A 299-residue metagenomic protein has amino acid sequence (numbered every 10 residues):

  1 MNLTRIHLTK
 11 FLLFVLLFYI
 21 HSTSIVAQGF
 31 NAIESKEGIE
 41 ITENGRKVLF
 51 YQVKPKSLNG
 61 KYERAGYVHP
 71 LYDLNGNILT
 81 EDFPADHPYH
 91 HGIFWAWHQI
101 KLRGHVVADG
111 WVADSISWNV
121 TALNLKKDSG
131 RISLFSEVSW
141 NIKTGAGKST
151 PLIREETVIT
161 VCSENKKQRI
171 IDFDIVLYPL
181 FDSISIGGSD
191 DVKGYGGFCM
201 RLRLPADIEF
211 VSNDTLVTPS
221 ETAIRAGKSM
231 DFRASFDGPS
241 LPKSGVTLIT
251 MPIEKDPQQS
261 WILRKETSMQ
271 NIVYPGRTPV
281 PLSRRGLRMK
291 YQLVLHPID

Functional and structural regions predicted by a protein language model:
M1-G29: Bacterial Sec-dependent N-terminal signal peptides
Q28-Y89, G188, H296: Beta-strand-rich N-terminal accessory domains
K36, I41, D182, G188-S244: Polysaccharide-binding surfaces and accessory modules of carbohydrate-active proteins
I39-G45, L49, I171-P179, Y291: Short, well-ordered beta-strand segments enriched in hydrophobic/aromatic residues
Y51-K54, G60-E63, E164-V211: Acidic (Asp/Glu-rich), glycine- and aromatic
H91-K167: Extended, loop-rich substrate-binding clefts of extracytoplasmic carbohydrate-active enzymes
V138-T144, V158-S163, L177-F181, L202-A206 (+1 more regions): Beta-strand elements of well-folded, non-transmembrane domains
S244-D299: Beta-strand-rich recognition/accessory modules
